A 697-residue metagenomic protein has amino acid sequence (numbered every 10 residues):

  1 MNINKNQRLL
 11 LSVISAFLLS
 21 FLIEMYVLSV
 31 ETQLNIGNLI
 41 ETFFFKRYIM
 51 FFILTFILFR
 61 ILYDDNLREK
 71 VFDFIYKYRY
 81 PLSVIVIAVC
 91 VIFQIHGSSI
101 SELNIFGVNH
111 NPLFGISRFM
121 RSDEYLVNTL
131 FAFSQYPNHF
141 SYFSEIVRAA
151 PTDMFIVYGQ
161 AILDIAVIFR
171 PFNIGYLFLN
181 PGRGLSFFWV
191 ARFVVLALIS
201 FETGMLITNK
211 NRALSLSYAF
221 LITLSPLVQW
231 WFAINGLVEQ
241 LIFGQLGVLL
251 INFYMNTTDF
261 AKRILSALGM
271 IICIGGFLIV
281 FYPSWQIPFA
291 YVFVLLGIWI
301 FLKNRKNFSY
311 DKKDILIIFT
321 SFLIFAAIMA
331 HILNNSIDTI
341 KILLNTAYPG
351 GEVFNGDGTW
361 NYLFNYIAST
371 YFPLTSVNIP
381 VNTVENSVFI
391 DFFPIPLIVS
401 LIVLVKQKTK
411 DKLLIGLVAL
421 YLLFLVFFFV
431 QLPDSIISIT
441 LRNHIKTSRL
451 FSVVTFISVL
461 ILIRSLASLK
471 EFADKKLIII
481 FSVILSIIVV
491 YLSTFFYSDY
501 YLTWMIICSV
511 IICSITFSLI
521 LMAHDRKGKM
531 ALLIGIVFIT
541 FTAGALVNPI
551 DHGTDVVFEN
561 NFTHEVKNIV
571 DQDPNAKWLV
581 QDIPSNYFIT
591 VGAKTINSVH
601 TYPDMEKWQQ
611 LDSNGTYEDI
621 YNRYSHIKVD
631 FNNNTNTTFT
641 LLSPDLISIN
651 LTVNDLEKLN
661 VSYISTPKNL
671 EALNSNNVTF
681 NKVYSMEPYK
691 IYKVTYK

Functional and structural regions predicted by a protein language model:
M1-K5, D65-L67, F253-S266, I300-D311 (+3 more regions): Membrane-interface junctions at the ends of membrane-embedded or membrane-associated helices
T32-F45, R183, F187, L227-E239 (+2 more regions): Membrane-helix boundary/interfacial segments in multi-pass membrane proteins
Y76-A88, S321-A327, H524-I550: Internal/C-terminal transmembrane anchor helices
P81-M154, D311-T370, L579: Aromatic-rich transmembrane-lumenal/periplasmic boundary elements in polytopic membrane proteins
S98-I242: Active-site lumenal/periplasmic loops and adjacent helix-entry segments of GT-C-fold, multi-pass membrane
N128-L163, R170-N173, L179, A543-K697: Soluble catalytic regions of membrane-associated enzymes that act on cell-envelope and secretory-pathway components
A197-L206, R212-N304, D314-S336, L485-S493 (+2 more regions): Membrane-embedded helix bundles of polyisoprenyl
M329-T409, L413, F424: Periplasmic/ER-lumenal interhelical loops and adjacent helix-loop junctions in multi-pass membrane proteins
